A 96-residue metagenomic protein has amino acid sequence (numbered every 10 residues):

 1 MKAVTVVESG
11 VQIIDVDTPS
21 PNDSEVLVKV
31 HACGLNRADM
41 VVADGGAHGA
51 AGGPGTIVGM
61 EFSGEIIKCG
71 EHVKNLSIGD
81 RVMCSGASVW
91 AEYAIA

Functional and structural regions predicted by a protein language model:
M1-K2, I14, D80, E92: Extracytoplasmic/periplasmic beta-strand context in beta-sandwich domains, especially the cupredoxin/COX2 CuA-binding
A3-V11: Extracellular beta-rich ligand/substrate-recognition surface
V6, V16, A94-A96: Hydrophobic residues at beta-strand termini and immediately following loops that shape nucleotide-binding pockets
G10-I13, S88: Residues that act as N-cap/strand-start positions at coil-to-secondary-structure junctions
P19-G34, G46-V89, I95: Glycine-rich beta-strand-centered segment in the early N-terminal region that forms part of a ligand/cofactor-binding
A38-D44: Cytochrome P450 core scaffold surrounding the K-helix E-X-X-R motif and the conserved "meander" helix-loop region
